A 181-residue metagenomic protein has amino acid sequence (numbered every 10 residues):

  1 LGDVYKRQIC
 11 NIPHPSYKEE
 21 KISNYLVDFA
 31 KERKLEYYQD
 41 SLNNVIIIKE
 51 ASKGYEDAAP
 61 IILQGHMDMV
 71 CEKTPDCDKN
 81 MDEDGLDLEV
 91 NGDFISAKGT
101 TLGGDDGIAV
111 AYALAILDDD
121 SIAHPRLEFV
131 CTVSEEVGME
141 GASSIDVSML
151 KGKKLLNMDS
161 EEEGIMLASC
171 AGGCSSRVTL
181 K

Functional and structural regions predicted by a protein language model:
L1-Y5: Short, small-residue-biased leader/transition segments that mark boundaries at the very start of proteins
K6-D93: Acidic/His- and Gly-rich active-site-bordering loop/insert found across diverse amide/peptide-bond hydrolases
R7, N11-P15, K31-E36, D118-P125 (+3 more regions): Generic secondary-structure signature for well-ordered alpha-helical cores
Q8, Y25, Y112-A115, S144 (+1 more regions): Alpha-helical scaffold segments in soluble metabolic enzymes
I12, S16, S96-D105, I165-M166: Flexible, glycine/proline-enriched loop segments at strand-loop-helix junctions that form or flank small-ligand binding
R33, I48-E50, I116, G141-S144: A generic local structural motif
I47, H124-K181: Histidine/acidic-residue-rich, glycine-tolerant segments that coordinate divalent metal ions
Y55-R126, C131, E136-V137, S143-K153: Active-site metal-coordination/substrate-binding segment of hydrolases, especially metallo-dependent peptidases
